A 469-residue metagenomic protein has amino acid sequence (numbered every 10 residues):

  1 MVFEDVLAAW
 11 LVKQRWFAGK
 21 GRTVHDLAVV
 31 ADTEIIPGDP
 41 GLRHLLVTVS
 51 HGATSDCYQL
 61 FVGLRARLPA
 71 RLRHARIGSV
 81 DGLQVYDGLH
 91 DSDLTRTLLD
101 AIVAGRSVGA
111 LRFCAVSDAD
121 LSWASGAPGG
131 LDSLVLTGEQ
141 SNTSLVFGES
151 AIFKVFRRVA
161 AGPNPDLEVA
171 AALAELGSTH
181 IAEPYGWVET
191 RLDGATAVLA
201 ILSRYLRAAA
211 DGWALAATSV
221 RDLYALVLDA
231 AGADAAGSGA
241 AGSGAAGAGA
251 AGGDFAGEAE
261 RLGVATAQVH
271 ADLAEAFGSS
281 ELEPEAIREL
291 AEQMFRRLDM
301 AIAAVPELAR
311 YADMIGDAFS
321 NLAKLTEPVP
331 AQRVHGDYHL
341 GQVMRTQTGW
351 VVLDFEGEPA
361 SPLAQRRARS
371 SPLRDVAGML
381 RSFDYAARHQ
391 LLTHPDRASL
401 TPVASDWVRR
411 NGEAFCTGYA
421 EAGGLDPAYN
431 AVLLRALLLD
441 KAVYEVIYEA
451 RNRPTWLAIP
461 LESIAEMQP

Functional and structural regions predicted by a protein language model:
M1-V30: Short Lys/Arg-enriched alpha/beta "domain-start" segment
L42-H44, S50-R297, Q347-G349, L353-S405 (+2 more regions): Conserved ATP-binding subdomain of kinase catalytic cores across diverse folds
S117-L131, R297-R333: An alpha-helical support segment within catalytic cores of ATP-dependent transferases
R221, M300-Y311, V329-V334, T346 (+6 more regions): C-terminal amphipathic alpha-helical interaction region
L282-S320, R410-A422, I447: Active-site catalytic-loop/activation-segment of kinase and kinase-like phosphoryl-transfer enzymes
D337: Conserved catalytic-loop position in the HRD/HxD motif
P402-A428, V432, A436-P469: ATP/Mg2+ or Mg2+-diphosphate-binding catalytic cores that bind nucleotide phosphates or diphosphates via glycine-rich
